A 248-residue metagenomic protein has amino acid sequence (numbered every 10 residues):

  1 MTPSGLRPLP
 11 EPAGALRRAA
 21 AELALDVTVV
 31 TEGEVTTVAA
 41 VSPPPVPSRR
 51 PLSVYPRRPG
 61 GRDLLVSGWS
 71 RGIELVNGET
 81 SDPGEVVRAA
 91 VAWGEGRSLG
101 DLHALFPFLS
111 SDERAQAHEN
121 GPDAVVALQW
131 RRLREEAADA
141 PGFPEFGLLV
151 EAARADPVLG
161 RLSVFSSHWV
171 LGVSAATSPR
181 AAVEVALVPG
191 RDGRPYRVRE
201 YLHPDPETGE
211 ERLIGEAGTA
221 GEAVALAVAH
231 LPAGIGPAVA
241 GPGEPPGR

Functional and structural regions predicted by a protein language model:
M1-P43, L99-S178, G241-R248: Negatively charged, low-complexity tracts enriched in Asp/Glu with abundant Ser/Thr
S4, G68-E74, P141, L159-R161 (+2 more regions): Short, flexible coil/linker segments at or flanking structured domains
A21-D26, D192-R194, I235: Structural alpha-beta junctions
V46-R88, A175-G215: Intrinsically disordered, low-complexity regulatory segments enriched in Ser/Thr/Pro and charged residues
R50, V76, W169, A182-V185 (+3 more regions): Contiguous interface-forming segments/domains that mediate binding rather than catalysis
V76-F106, E200-P245: Ampiphathic alpha-helical segments that act as solvent-exposed interaction surfaces
